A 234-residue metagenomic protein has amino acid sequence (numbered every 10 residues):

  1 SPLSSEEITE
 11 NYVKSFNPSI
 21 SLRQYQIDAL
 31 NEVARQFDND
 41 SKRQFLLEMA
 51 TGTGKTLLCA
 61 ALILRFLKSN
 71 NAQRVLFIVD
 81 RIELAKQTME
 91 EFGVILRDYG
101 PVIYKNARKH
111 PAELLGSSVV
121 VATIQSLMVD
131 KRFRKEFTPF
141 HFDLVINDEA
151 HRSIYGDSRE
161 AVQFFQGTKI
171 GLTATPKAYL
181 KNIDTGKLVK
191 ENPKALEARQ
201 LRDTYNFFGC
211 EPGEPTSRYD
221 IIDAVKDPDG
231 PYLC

Functional and structural regions predicted by a protein language model:
S1-R74, E83, Q87-D98, G116-V119 (+3 more regions): ATP-dependent helicase/translocase motor core
L22, F77, N147: Conserved SAM-binding loop
A50-G52, D80-I82, A150, A174-T175: An acidic- and aromatic-residue-enriched active-site/binding cleft used to recognize and process polar
I63-L64, N71, K105-K109, D130-K135 (+1 more regions): A generic local structural motif
I78, F92, E214-S217: Anion-binding and metal-coordination hotspots
V79-I82, I103-A112, I124-V129: Conserved helicase motor
M128-R134, T138-C234: Signature of the SF2 helicase/ATPase Hel1-core->accessory helical subdomain module
